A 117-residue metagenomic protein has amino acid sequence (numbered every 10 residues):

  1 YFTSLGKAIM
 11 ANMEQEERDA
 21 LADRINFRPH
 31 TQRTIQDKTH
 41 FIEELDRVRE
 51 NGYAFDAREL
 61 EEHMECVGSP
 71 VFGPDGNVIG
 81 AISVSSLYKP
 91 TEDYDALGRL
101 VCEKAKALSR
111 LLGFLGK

Functional and structural regions predicted by a protein language model:
Y1-L60: Short, solvent-exposed recognition segments
A20, I25-N26, A105-K117: Cysteine/selenocysteine-centered motifs that mediate thiol-based redox chemistry or coordinate metal-sulfur cofactors
T34-A107, L111: Extended hydrophobic
